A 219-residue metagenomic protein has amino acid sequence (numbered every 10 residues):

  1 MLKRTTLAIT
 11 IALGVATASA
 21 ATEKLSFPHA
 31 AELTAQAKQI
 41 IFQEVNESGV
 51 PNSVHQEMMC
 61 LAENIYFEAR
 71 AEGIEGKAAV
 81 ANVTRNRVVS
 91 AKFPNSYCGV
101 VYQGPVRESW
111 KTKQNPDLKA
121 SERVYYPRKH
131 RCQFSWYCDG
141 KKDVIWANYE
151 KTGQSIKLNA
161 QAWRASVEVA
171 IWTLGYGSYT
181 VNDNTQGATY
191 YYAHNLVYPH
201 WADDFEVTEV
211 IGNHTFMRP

Functional and structural regions predicted by a protein language model:
M1-T6: Bacterial N-terminal signal peptides that target proteins for export
L7-V15: Hydrophobic helical h-region of N-terminal Sec-dependent signal peptides in bacterial secretory/periplasmic proteins
V15-A21: N-terminal signal peptide c-region/cleavage motif recognized by signal peptidases
A21-P219: Bacterial extracytoplasmic/cell-wall-associated proteins, especially those involved in peptidoglycan
